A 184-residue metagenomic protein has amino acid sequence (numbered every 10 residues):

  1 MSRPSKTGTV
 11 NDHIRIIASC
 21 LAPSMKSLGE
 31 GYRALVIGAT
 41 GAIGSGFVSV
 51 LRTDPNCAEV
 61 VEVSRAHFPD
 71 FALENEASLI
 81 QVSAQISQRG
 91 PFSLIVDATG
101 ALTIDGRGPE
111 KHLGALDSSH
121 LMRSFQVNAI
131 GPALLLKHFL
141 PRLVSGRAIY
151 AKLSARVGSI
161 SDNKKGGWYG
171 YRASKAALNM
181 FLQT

Functional and structural regions predicted by a protein language model:
L35-G38: Conserved N-terminal Rossmann-fold NAD(P)-binding element of oxidoreductases
T40, G44-S49: N-terminal Rossmann NAD(P)H-binding glycine-rich loop of SDR-like oxidoreductase domains
D54, H138-R147: A short helix-coil junction within the Rossmann-fold of NAD(P)-dependent oxidoreductases
R65-L79: Rossmann-fold cofactor-recognition segment
A98-P109: Conserved NAD(P)H cofactor-binding loop of Rossmann-fold oxidoreductase domains
H112-H120, R147-A177, L182-Q183: Catalytic loop of short-chain dehydrogenase/reductase
L135-F139, F181: Hydrophobic positions on the long internal alpha-helix of Rossmann-like NAD(P)-dependent oxidoreductase domains
